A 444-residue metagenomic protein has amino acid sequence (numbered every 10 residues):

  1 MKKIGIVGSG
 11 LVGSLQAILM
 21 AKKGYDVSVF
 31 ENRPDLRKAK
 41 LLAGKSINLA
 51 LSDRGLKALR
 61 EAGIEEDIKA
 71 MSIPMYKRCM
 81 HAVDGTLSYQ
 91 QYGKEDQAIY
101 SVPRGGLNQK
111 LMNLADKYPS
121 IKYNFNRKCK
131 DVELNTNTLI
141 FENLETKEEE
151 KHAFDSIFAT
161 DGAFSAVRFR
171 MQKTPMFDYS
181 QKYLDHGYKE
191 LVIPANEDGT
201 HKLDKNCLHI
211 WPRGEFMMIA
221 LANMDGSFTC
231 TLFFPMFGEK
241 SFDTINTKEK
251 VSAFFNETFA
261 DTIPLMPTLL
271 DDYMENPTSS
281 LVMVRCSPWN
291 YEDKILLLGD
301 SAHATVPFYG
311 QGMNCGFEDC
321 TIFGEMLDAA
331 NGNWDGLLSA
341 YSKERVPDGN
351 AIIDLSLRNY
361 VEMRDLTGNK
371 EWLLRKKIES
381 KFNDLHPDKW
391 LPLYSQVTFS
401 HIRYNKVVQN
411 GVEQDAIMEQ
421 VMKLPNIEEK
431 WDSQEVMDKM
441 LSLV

Functional and structural regions predicted by a protein language model:
K2, A21, S52-V192, S442-L443: Conserved N-terminal helical subregion
S9-K22, F158, L191, P277-G368: Conserved mid-domain beta->alpha element of the FAD-binding
V12, D35, F164: Conserved Rossmann-like nucleotide-cofactor binding loop
A21-A43: Glycine-rich FAD pyrophosphate-binding loop
A70-P74, K122, F259-M274, N331-A340 (+1 more regions): Acidic/histidine metal-binding catalytic segments
N113, Y118, R127-D131, T136-L281 (+2 more regions): Conserved FAD-binding catalytic core of PHBH/FMO-like flavoproteins
E325-V444: C-terminal helical "tail/cap" subdomain of flavin- and related membrane-associated enzymes
